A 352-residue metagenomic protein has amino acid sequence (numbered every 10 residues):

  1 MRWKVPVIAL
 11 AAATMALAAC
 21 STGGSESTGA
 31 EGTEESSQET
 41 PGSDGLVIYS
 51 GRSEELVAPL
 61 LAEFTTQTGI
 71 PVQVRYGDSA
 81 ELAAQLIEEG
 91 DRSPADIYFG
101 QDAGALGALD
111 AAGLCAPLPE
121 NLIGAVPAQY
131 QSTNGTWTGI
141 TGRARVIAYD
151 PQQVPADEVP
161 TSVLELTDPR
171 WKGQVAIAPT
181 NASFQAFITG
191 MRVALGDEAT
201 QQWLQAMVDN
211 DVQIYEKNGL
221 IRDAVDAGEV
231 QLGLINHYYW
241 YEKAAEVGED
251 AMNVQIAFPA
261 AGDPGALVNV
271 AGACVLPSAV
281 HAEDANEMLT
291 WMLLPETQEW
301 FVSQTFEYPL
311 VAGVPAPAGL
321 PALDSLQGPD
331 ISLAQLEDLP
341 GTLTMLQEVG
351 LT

Functional and structural regions predicted by a protein language model:
M1-G24: Secretory targeting and sorting signals
C20-S36: Bacterial lipoprotein signal-peptidase II cleavage site
V47-A58, G77-E81, I87, S93-V230 (+1 more regions): Extracytoplasmic ligand-binding site segments that recognize negatively charged/polar headgroups
P59-V74: Short alpha-helix C-terminal cap/hinge motif
G104-A108, Q231-N253: A ligand-binding cleft/hinge motif common to bilobed small-molecule-binding domains
V146-Q153, V268-H281, W300, Q304: A bilobed periplasmic-binding-protein/Venus flytrap-type ligand-binding module shared by bacterial periplasmic
G173-P179, W291-P315: Periplasmic-binding protein-like
E198-T200, E307-T352: An extracytoplasmic/periplasmic, membrane-proximal ligand-sensing/linker region
